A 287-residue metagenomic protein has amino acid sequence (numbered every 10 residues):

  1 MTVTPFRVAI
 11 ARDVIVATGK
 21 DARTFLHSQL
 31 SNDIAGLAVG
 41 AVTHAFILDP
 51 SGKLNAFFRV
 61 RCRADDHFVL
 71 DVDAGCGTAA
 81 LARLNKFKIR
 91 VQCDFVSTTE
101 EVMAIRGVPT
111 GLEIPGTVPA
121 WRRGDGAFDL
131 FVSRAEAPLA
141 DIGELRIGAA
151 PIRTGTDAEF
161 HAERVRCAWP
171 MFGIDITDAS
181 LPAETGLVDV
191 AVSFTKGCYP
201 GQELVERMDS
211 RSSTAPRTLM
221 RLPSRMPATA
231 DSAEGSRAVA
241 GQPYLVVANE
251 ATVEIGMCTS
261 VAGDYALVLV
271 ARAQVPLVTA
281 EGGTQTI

Functional and structural regions predicted by a protein language model:
M1-F57, C62-D65: Acidic, proline/glycine-enriched N-terminal capping motif
M1-V3, A45-F57, K88-I89, G111-V118 (+1 more regions): Short amphipathic beta-strand starts and helix->beta connectors
P5-R7, D13-I15, R59-M171: Acidic, low-complexity central loop/insert segments
G19, L70, G107, L130 (+4 more regions): Residue-level signal for inorganic ion chemistry
D21-L26, G77-L81, T110-E113, R134-L145 (+2 more regions): Short, conserved charged micro-motifs
F58, V188-V192, Q202, E206-I287: Glycine-rich, small/acidic residue-mixed loop/short-helix segments
V132-L219: Anionic-ligand-binding alpha/beta catalytic cores of soluble enzymes and soluble regulatory domains that recognize
